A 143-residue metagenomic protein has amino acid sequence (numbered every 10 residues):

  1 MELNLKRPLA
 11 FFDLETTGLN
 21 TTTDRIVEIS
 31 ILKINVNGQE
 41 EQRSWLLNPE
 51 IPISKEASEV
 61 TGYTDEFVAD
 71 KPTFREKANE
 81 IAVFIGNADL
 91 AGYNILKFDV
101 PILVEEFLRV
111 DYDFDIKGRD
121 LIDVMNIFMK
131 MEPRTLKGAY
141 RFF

Functional and structural regions predicted by a protein language model:
M1-K117, P133-F143: Conserved non-catalytic scaffold segment of RNase H-like nuclease domains
R119-T135: Short alpha-helix plus adjacent loop in nuclease-associated cores
